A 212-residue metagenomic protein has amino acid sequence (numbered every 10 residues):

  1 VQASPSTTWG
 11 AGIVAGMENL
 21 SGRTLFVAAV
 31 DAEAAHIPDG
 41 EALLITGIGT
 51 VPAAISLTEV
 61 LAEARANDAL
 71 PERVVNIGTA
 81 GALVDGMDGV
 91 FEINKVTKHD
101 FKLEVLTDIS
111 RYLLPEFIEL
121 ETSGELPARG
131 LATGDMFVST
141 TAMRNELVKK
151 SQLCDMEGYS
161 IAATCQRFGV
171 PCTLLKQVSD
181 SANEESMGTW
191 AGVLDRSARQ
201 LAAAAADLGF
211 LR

Functional and structural regions predicted by a protein language model:
V1-G16: Short, Lys/Arg-enriched N-terminal segments with co-localized hydrophobic residues within the first ~10-30 amino acids
M17-N19, N145: A short acidic-Thr-Gly-centered motif at the start of a beta-strand
N19-L25: Extreme N-terminal starter segment of soluble prokaryotic enzymes
D31-R212: Glycine-rich phosphate- or other oxyanion-binding loops that anchor nucleotides, phosphorylated ligands
